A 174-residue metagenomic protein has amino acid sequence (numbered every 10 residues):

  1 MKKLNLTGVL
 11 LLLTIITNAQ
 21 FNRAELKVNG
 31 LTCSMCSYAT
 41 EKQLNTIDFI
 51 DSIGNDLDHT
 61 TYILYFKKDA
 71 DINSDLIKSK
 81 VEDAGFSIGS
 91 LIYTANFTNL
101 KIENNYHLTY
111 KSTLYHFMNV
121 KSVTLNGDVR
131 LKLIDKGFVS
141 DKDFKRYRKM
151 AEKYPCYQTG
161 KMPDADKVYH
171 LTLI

Functional and structural regions predicted by a protein language model:
M1-R23: Bacterial Sec-dependent N-terminal signal peptides
L6, G54-N55, L91: Residue-level detector of family-conserved "landmark" positions at structurally sensitive sites
L13, K27-G30, M150: Processing junctions and N-termini across compartments
R23-Y65: Start-of-domain marker
T40, S74-G85: Short amphipathic alpha-helices in soluble, non-transmembrane regions that often serve as interface/regulatory elements
K67-I72: Helix N-cap motif at beta-to-alpha junctions
F86-L171: Thiol/selenol-based redox catalytic cores and closely related redox-interacting motifs
